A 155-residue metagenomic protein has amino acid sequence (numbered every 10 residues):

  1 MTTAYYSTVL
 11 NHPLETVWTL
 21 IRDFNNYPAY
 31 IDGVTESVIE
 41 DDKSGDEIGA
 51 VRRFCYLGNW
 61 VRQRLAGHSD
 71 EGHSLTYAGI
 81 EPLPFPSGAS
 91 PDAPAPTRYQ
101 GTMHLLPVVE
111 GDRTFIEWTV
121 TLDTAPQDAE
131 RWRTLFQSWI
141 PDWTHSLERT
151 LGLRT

Functional and structural regions predicted by a protein language model:
M1-D42: Hydrophobic ligand-binding cavity/cleft-lining segments
Y6-T8, R62-G67, R98-V108, V120: Hydrophobic/aromatic beta-strand elements that line small-molecule binding cavities or substrate pockets in beta-rich
L10, Y56-G58, V109-G111: A generic beta-sheet turn/junction motif
H12, L83, L105-P107, L122-T124: Beta-strand elements of well-folded, non-transmembrane domains
L14-E15, A66-H73, H104-F115: A short, structured loop/turn motif at beta-sheet edges
V17-I21, Y27, R52, L65 (+2 more regions): Hydrophobic pocket/interface hotspot
A29, V38-P94, D142, T150-R154: Glycine-rich portal/gate segments that line the openings of hydrophobic small-molecule binding cavities
D92, F115, T119-T155: A conserved amphipathic terminal alpha-helix motif
